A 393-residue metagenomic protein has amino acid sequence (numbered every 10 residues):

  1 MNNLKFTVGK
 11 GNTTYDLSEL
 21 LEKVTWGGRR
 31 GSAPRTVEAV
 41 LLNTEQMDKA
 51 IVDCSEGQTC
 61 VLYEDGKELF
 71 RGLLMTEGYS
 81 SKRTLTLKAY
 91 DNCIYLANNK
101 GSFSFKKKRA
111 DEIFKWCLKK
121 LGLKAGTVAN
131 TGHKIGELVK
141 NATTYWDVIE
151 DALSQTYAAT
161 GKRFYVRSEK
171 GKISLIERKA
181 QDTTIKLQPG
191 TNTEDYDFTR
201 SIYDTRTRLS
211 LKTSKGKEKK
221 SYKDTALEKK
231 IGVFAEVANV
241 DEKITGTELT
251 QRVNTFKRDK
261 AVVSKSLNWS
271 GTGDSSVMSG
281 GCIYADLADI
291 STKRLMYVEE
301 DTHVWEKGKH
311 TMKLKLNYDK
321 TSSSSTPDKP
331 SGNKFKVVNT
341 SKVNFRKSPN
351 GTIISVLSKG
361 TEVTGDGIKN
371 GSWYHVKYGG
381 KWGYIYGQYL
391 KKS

Functional and structural regions predicted by a protein language model:
M1-Y95, N99, Q188-D195: Assembly/oligomerization scaffold segments
N2-V8, E150, S154, G161-V304 (+1 more regions): Acidic, small/polar-enriched beta strand-loop surface segments
A39-A50, K265-G273, K347-T352: Short alpha-helix capping/helix-loop boundary micro-motifs
L69, R294, V356-K392: SH3/SH3-like beta-barrel superfamily modules
S81-F198: Charged- and aromatic-enriched interaction segments used to assemble and dock large macromolecular complexes
T84-G101, G308-P327, Y378-K381: Short solvent-exposed strand/turn elements
S324-N344, V356-K359, D366-N370, K391-S393: SH3-family beta-barrel domains
